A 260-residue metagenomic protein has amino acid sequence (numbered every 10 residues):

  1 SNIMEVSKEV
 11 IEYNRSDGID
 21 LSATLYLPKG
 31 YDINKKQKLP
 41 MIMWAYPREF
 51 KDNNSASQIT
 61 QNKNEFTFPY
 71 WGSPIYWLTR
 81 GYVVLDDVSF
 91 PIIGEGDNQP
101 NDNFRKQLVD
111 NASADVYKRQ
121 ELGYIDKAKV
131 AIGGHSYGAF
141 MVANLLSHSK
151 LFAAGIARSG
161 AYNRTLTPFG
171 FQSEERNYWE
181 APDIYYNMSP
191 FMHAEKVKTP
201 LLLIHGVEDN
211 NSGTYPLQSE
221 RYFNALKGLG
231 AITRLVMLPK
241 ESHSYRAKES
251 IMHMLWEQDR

Functional and structural regions predicted by a protein language model:
S1, D52-Q58: A flexible loop/linker signature enriched in serine peptidases of the S9 family
S1-N34, G72, T79, K118: Non-catalytic accessory segments flanking enzyme active sites
S7-E9, I19, L39, D126 (+1 more regions): Exposed loop/turn and edge beta-strand positions of beta-sandwich/beta-sheet ligand-binding modules
Y26, W44-A45, G133, I204: Short hydrophobic segments within beta-strands
L27, K35-E49: Short beta-strand element of the alpha/beta-hydrolase
Y31-I33, K51, N210-N211: Short beta-strands and strand-coil junctions in structured, solvent-facing domains, enriched
E49-K51, V84: Serine-hydrolase catalytic-loop signature spanning alpha/beta hydrolases and amidase-signature enzymes
Q58-R260: Active-site-proximal cap/loop segments of hydrolase catalytic domains
